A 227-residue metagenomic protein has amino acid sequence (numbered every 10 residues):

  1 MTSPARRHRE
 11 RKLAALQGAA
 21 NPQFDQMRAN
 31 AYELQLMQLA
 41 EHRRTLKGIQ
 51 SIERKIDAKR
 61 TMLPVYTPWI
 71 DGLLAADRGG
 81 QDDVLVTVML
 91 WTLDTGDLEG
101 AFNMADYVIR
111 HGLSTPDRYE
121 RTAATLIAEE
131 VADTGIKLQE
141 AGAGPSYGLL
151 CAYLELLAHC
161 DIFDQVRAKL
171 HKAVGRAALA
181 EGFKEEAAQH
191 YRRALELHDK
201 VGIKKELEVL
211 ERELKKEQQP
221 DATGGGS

Functional and structural regions predicted by a protein language model:
M1-D82, D106-D161, K216, P220-S227: N-terminal alpha-helical interaction modules that lie
R78-G79, T122, F163-V166, H198 (+1 more regions): Residue signature of alpha-solenoid helical repeat architecture, marking inter-repeat boundaries and helix-start
T87-V88, T92, V131, R167 (+3 more regions): Structural register within alpha-helical repeat arrays
W91-T92, G135, H171, A178 (+1 more regions): Residue at a conserved register position within TPR or TPR-like alpha-solenoid repeats
